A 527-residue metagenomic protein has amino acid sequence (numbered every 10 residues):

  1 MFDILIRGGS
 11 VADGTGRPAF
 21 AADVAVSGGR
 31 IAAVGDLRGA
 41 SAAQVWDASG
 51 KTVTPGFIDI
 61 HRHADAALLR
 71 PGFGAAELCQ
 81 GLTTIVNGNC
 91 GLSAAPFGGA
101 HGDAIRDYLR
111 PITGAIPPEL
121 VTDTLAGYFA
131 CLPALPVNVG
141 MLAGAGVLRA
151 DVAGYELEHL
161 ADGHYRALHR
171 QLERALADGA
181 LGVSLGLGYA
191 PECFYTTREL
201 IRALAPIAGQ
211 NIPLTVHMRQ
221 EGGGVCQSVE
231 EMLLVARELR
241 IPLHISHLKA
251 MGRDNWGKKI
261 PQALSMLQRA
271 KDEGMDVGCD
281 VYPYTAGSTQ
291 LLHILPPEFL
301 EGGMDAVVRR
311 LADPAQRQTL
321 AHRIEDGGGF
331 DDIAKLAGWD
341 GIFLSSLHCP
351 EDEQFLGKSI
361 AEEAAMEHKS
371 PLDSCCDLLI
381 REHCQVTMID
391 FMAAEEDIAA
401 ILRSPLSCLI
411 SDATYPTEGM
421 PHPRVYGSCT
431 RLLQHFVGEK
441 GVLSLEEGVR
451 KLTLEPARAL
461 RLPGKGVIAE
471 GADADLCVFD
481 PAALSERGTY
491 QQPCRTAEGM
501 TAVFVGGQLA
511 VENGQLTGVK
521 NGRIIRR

Functional and structural regions predicted by a protein language model:
M1-G56, P71: Histidine-rich, glycine-flanked metal-binding segment
G9, D313, A400-L406, S411-D412 (+1 more regions): C-terminal cap of metal-dependent C-N hydrolases
G9, V24, G29, G50 (+13 more regions): Divalent metal-coordination and catalytic microenvironments
V11-D23, V386-M392, D397-I398, S444-V449 (+1 more regions): Acidic, glycine-enriched loop/beta-strand segments at the rims of small-molecule binding/catalytic pockets
R38-A40, A48-E119, G222: Metal-associated gating/positioning segment near the N- to mid-region
C90-G99, P111-E238: Hydrophobic, small-residue-rich alpha-helical packing segments that form membrane-like cores
A95-G102, A150-E156, T197, C226-E230 (+5 more regions): Short acidic, glycine/serine/threonine-rich loops at helix termini
Y128-D162, L168-Y189, R237, I241-P242 (+1 more regions): Active-site neighborhoods of metal-dependent hydrolases
